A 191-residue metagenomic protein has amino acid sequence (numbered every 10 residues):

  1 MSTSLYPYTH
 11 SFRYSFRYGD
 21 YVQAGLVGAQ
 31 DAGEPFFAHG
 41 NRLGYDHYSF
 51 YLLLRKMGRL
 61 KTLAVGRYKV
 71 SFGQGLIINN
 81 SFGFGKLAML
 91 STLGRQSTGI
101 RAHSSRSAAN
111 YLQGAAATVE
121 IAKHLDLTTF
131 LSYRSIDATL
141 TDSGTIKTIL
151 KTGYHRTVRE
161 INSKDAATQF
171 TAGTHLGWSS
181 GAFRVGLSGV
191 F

Functional and structural regions predicted by a protein language model:
M1-F191: Outer-membrane beta-barrel channel domains
